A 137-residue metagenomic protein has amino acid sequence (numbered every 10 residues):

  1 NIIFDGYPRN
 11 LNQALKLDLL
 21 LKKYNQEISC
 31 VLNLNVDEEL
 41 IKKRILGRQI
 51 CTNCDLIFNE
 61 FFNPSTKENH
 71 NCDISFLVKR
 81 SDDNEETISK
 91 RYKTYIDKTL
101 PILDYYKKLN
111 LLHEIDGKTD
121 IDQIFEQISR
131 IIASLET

Functional and structural regions predicted by a protein language model:
N1-T137: P-loop/Walker A NTP-binding region and its immediately flanking N-terminal helices in P-loop NTPase folds
